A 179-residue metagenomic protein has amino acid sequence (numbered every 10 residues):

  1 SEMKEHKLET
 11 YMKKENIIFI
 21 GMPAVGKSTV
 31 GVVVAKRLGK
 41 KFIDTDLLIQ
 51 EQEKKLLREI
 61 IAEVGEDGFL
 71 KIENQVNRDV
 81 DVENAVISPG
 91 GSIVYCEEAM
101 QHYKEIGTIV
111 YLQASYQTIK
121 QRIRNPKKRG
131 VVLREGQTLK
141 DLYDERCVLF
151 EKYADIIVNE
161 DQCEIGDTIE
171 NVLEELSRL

Functional and structural regions predicted by a protein language model:
K7-K14, V33, R37, C147-L179: NTP-dependent small-molecule kinase module
F19: Hydrophobic anchor at the beta1->P-loop junction of P-loop NTPases
M22: P-loop (Walker A) phosphate-binding loop of NTP-binding proteins
V25: ATP-binding Walker
S28: Walker A/P-loop
K36-T45: Post-Walker A helix-loop "phosphate-sensing" segment adjacent to the P-loop in P-loop NTPases
T45-I93, E97-Q101: ATP-dependent small-molecule kinase phosphotransfer cores that center on conserved nucleotide phosphate-binding segments
E105-V148: A glycine- and Lys/Arg-enriched "phosphate-lid" helix/loop adjacent to the NTP-binding pocket of small-molecule kinases
